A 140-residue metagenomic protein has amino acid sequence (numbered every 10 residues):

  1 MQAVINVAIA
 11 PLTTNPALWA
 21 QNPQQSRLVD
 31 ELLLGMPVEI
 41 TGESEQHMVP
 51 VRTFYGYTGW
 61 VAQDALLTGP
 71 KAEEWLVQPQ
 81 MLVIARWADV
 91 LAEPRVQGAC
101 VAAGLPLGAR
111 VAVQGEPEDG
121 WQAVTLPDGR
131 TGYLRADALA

Functional and structural regions predicted by a protein language model:
M1-L12, A17, P23-E39, E43-E45 (+3 more regions): Boundary regions of SH3-family modules and the immediately adjacent low-complexity/disordered segments in eukaryotic
